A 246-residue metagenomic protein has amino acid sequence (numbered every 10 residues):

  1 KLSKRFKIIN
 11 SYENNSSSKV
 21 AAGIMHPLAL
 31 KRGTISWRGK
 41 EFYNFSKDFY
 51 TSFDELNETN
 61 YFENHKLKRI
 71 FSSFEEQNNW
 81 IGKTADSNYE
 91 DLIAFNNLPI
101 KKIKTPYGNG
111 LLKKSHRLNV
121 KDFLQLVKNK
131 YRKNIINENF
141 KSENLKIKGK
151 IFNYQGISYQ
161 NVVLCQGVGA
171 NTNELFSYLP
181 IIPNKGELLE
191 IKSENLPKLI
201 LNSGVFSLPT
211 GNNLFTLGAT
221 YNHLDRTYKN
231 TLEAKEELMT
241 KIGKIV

Functional and structural regions predicted by a protein language model:
K1-R5, K19, I24, A29 (+2 more regions): Active-site substrate-recognition segment that forms the wall of the catalytic cavity or substrate channel
R5-S11: Short beta-strand "acidic-cap" motif of Rossmann-like dinucleotide-binding folds
N14-S18: Short N-terminal binding/cap micro-motifs at the start of the first secondary-structure element
G23-G108: Dinucleotide-binding Rossmann-like beta1-alpha1 core, especially the glycine-rich loop that anchors the ADP
G33-F45, G110-L126, K229-A234: Short beta-strand to alpha-helix junction loop
K102-Y131, I135-F140: Hydrophobic alpha-helical segments and helix pairs
I135-F152: A conserved short coil-to-beta-strand element within the FAD-binding core of flavoproteins
I157-G169: Short hydrophobic core segments
